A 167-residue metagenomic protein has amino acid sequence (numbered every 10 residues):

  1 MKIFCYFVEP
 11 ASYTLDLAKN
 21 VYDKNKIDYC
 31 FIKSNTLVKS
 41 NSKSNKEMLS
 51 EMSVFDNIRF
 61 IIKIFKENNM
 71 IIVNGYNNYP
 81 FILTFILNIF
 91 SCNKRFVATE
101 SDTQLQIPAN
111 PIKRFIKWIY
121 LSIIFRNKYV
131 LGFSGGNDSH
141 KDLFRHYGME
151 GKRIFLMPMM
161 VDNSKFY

Functional and structural regions predicted by a protein language model:
M1-E47, K66-N68, N93: N-terminal subdomain of nucleotide-sugar transferases
S12-L15, I72-K94, A98-L105, D138: An aromatic- and histidine-rich active-site surface loop
I32, A98-E100, G136, M157: Generic beta-sheet signal
K46-I62: Glycine-rich, highly charged phosphate/nucleotide-binding loops
N57-E67, S122-I123: Short, well-structured alpha-helical segments in soluble
F90, R114-F133, Y147: Membrane-proximal helix-turn-helix segments that form the acceptor-binding/catalytic region of lipid-linked
R95-I116, Y129-L131, N163: A short, histidine- and acid-enriched strand-loop-helix "catalytic/donor-clamping" loop that lines the nucleotide-sugar
K128-Y167: Donor nucleotide-sugar binding/catalytic pocket of nucleotide-sugar-dependent glycosyltransferases
